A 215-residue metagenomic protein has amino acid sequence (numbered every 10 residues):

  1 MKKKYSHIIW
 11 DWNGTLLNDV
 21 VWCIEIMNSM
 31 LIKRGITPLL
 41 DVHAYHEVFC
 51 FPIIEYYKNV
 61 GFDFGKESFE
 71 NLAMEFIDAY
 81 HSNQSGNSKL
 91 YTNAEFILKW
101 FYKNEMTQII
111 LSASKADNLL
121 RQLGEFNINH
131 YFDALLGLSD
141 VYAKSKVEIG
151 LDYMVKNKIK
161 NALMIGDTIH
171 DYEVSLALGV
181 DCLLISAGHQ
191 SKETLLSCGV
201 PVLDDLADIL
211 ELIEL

Functional and structural regions predicted by a protein language model:
K2-K3, N104-M106, K156-K160, L215: Glycine-rich phosphate-binding loop signature in dinucleotide/nucleotide-binding domains
K3-T92: N-terminal helical cap/lid subdomain that shapes the substrate entry/recognition surface in HAD-like hydrolases
H7, K146-E173: Conserved Lys-Pro-Asp/Glu-containing loop-to-beta segment of HAD-superfamily phosphomonoesterases, centered on
T15, S112-S114: Conserved phosphate-coupling serine/threonine residues in phosphotransfer and NTP-handling enzymes
T37, I128-D133, L203: Conserved H-loop
Y45, N129-K144: A short, structured active-site edge motif that brings together acidic residues
S82-I110, D117-L120: Short, acidic loop-to-helix structural element flanking the phosphoryl-transfer center in phosphate-processing enzymes
M164-P201: Acidic, Mg2+-coordinating phosphoryl-transfer loop and its flanking beta/alpha structural elements, shared across
